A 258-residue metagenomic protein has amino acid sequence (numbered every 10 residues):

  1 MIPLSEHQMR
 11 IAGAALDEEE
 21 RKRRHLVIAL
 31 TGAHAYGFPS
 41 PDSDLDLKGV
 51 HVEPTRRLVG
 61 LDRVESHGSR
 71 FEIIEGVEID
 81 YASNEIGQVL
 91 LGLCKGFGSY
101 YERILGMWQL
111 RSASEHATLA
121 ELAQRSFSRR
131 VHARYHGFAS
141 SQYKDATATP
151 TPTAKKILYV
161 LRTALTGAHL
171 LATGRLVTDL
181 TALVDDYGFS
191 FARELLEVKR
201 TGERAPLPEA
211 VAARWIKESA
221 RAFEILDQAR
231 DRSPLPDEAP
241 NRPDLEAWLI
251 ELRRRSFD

Functional and structural regions predicted by a protein language model:
M1-A29: Helical scaffold of the NTase/Pol beta-like nucleotidyltransferase catalytic core
M1-I2, T178, L183, D258: Non-catalytic helical "accessory" subdomain of NTase-fold nucleotidyltransferases
G32-I73: Catalytic metal-binding acidic patch
G60-S140: A basic- and aromatic-enriched beta-loop-alpha substructure that forms the phosphate/nucleotide- and DNA/RNA-contacting
S114-N241: Conserved nucleotidyltransferase catalytic core and NTase-mimicking acidic/glycine-rich helix/loop elements in nucleic
P236-D258: Acidic, carboxylate-rich catalytic segments that either coordinate divalent cations
